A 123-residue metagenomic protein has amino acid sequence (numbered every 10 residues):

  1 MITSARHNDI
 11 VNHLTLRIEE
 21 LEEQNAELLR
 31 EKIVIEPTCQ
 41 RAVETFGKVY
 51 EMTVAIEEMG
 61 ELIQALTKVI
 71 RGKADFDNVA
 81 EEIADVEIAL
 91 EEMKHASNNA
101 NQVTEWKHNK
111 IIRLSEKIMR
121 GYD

Functional and structural regions predicted by a protein language model:
I2, D9, H13-D123: Flexible "arm" and connector segments at domain edges
